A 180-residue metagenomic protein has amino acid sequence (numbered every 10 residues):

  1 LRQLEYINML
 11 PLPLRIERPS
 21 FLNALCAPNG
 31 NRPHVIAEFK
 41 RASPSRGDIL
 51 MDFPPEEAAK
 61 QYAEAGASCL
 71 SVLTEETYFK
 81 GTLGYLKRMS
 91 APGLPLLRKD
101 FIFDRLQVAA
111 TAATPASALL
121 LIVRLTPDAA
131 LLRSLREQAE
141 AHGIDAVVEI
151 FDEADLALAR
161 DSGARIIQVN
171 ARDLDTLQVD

Functional and structural regions predicted by a protein language model:
L1, E137-V147, F151-A154: Alpha/beta catalytic cores of nucleotide-metabolism and tRNA/nucleoside-modifying enzymes
L1-L50: An N-cap/entry alpha-helix motif that binds or orients negatively charged groups
C26-N29, K60-E64, K87-A91, A110-A113 (+1 more regions): Acidic (Asp/Glu)-rich catalytic clusters
I36-E38, I122, Q168-N170: Non-cysteine beta-strand/loop elements that form the S-adenosyl-L-methionine
I36-E56, L94-F103, D145-I150: Active-site mouth loops of central-metabolism enzymes
P44-D52, A58-Y78, A159-D180: Glycine/Thr-rich beta-alpha phosphate-binding loop at enzyme active sites
G66-C69, A91-P95, A113-L119, E140-I144 (+1 more regions): Glycine-enriched alpha-helix->loop->beta-strand junction motifs that scaffold or abut catalytic
T74-L94, F101-A109, V123-Q138, E153-L158 (+1 more regions): Active-site-adjacent beta->alpha loops and helix N-cap segments on the catalytic face of soluble alpha/beta enzymes
